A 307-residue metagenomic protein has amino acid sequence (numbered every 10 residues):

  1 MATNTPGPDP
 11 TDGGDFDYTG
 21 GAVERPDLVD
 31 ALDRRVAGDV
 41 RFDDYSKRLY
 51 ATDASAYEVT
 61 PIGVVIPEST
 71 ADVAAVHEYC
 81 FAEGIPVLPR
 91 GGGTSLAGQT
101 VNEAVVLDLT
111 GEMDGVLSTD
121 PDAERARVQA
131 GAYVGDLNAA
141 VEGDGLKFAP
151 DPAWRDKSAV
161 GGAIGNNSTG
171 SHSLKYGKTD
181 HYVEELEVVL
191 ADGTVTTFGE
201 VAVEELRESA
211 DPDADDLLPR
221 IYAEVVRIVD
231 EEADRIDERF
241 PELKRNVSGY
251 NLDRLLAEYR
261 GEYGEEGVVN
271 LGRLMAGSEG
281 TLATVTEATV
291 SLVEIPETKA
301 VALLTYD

Functional and structural regions predicted by a protein language model:
M1-D307: Noncatalytic alpha-helical scaffold of FAD-dependent oxidoreductases
